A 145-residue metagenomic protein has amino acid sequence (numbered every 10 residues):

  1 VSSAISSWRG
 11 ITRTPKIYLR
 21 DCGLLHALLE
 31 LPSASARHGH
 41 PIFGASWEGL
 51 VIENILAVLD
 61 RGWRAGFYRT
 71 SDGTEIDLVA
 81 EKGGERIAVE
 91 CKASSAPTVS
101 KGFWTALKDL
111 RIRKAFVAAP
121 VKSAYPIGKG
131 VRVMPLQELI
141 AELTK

Functional and structural regions predicted by a protein language model:
V1-G83: Accessory nucleic acid-recognition modules appended to NTPase machines
A27, T98, A124-G128: Switch/connector loops and helix/strand junctions flanking conserved nucleotide-binding motifs in nucleotide-processing
R64, K114, G130-R132: Conserved beta-strand segments of alpha/beta enzyme cores
R86-S95: Active-site ExK catalytic segment of metal-dependent nucleases
S95-F103: Active-site-adjacent loop/helix micro-motif of nuclease/hydrolase catalytic cores
L107-L110: Short, conserved loop/helix-junction motifs that constitute active-site signature segments in enzyme catalytic cores
I112-A119: Short, hydrophobic beta-strand segments that form beta-sheet elements in well-ordered domains
V121-K145: Domain-level recognition of nuclease-like catalytic cores that cleave nucleotide substrates
